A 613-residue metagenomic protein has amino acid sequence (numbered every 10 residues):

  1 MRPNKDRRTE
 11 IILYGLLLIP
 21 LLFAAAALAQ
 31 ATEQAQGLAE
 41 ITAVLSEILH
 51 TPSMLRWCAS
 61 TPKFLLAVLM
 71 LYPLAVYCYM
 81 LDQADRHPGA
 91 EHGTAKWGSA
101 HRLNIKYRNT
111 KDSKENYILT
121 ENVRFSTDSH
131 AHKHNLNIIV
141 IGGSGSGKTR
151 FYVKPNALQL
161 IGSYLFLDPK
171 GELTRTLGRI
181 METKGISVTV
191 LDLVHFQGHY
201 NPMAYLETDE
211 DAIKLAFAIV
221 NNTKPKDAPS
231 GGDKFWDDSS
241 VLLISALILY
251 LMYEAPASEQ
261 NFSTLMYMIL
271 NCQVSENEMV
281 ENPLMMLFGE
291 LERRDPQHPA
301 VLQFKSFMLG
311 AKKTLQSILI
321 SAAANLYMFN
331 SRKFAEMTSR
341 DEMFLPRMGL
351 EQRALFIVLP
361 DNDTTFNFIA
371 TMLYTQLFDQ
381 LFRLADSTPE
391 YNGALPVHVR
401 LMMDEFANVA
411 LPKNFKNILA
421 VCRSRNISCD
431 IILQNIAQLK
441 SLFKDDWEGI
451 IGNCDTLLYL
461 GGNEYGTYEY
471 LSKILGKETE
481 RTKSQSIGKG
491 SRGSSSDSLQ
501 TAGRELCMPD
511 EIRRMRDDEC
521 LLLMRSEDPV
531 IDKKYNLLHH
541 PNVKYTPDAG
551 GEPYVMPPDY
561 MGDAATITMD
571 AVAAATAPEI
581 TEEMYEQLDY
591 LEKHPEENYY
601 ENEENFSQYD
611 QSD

Functional and structural regions predicted by a protein language model:
M1-S146, R150-P155, K477, G488-K489 (+3 more regions): Basic- and hydrophobic-enriched, low-structure N-terminal and domain-boundary segments that flank ATP-binding catalytic
L13, R56, L71, V76 (+12 more regions): Intrinsically disordered, low-complexity N-terminal regions enriched in serine/proline/glycine with scattered basic
F23-A26, H134-I427, L442, G452 (+2 more regions): P-loop NTPase motor domains
K96-I105, K114-E115, T120-H130, R150-F151 (+7 more regions): A broad, low-specificity signal for short, low-complexity segments enriched in glycine/proline and polar/charged
I180-E182, Y205-L206, D445-G449, K473-E478 (+1 more regions): Short secondary-structure boundary/capping segments
N261, S339, E390-Y391, L439 (+4 more regions): Flexible domain-boundary/linker segments
L359, D363, E405, L433 (+3 more regions): Short loop or secondary-structure boundary microenvironments that flank and position key functional residues
L419-L521: Conserved ATP-driven motor cores of ASCE-family P-loop NTPases powering translocation/secretion/packaging/pilus
